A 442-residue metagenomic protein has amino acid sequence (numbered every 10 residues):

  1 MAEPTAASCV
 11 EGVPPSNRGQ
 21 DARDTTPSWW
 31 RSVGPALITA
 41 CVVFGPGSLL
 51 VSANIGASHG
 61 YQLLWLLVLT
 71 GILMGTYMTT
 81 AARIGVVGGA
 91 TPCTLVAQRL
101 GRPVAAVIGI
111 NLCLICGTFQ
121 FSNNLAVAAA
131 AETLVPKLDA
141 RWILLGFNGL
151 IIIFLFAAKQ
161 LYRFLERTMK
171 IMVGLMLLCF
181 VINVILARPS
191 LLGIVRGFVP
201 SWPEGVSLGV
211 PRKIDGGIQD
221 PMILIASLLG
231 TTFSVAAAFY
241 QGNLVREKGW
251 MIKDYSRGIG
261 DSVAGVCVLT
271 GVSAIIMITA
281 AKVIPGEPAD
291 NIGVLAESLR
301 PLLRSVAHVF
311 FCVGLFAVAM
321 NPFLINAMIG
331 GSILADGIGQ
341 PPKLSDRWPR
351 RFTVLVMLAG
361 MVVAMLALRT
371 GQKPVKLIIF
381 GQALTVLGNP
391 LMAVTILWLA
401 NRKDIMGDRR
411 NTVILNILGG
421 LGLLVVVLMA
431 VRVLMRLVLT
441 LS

Functional and structural regions predicted by a protein language model:
M1-L50, G174, L224-I225, W250-S256 (+2 more regions): Membrane-interface "cap" regions at the ends of multi-pass membrane proteins
D21-W29, G60, V86-G117, L134-A140 (+3 more regions): Transmembrane-helix boundary/entry motifs in multi-pass membrane transporters
P27, N54-T79, C93-Q98, R102-A106 (+2 more regions): Extracellular loop-to-transmembrane helix junctions
S52-G56, T79-V104, A129-V135, Q160-F164 (+4 more regions): Flexible loop linkers connecting adjacent transmembrane helices in multi-pass alpha-helical membrane transporters
G75-V87, V245-R246, C267-V294: Extracellular/periplasmic helix-exit of transmembrane alpha-helices
V87, A105-K137, L144-N148, A319-I338 (+3 more regions): Hydrophobic transmembrane alpha-helices that form the core helical bundles of multi-pass secondary transporters
G109, L134-A158, G174-C179, D346-V363 (+1 more regions): Transmembrane alpha-helical segments of multi-pass small-molecule transport proteins
G174-K213, M222-A226, T231-G242, T395-D404 (+1 more regions): Hydrophobic alpha-helical segments and their helix-loop junctions in multi-pass secondary transporters
